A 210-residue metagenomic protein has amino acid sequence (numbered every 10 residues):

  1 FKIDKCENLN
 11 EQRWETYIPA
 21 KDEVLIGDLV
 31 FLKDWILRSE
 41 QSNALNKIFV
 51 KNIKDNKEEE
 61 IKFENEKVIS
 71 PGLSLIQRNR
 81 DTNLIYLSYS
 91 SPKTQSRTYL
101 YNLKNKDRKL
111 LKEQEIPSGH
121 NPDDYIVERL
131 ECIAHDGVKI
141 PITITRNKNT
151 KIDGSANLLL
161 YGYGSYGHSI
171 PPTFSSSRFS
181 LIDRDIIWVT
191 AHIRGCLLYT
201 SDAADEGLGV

Functional and structural regions predicted by a protein language model:
K2-C6: Beta-propeller blade signature
T16, A20, G27-D28, S39 (+4 more regions): Non-catalytic accessory segments flanking enzyme active sites
G154-G164: Short beta-strand element of the alpha/beta-hydrolase
I186-L198: Conserved alpha/beta-hydrolase
Y199-E206: Conserved small/polar residues in nucleotide/adenosyl-binding loops
